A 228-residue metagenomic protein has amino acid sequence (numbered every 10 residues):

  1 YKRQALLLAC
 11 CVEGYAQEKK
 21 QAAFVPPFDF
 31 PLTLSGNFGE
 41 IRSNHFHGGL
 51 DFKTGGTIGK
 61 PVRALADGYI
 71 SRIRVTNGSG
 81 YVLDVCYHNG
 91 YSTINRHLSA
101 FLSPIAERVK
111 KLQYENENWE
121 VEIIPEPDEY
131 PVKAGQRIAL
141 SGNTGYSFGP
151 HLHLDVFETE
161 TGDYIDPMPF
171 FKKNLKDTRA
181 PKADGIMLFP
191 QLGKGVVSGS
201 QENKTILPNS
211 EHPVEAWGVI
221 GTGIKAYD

Functional and structural regions predicted by a protein language model:
Y1-Q4: Conserved small/polar residues in nucleotide/adenosyl-binding loops
L7-A16: Hydrophobic h-region of N-terminal signal peptides that target proteins for export in Gram-negative bacteria
A16-T93, F101, E120-V121, P125-D128 (+3 more regions): Surface-exposed, glycine-biased beta-strand/turn segments
A106-I124: Intrinsically disordered, low-complexity Ser/Thr- and acidic-rich flexible linkers and loops, especially at boundaries
G149-V156: Histidine-centered catalytic micro-motifs
